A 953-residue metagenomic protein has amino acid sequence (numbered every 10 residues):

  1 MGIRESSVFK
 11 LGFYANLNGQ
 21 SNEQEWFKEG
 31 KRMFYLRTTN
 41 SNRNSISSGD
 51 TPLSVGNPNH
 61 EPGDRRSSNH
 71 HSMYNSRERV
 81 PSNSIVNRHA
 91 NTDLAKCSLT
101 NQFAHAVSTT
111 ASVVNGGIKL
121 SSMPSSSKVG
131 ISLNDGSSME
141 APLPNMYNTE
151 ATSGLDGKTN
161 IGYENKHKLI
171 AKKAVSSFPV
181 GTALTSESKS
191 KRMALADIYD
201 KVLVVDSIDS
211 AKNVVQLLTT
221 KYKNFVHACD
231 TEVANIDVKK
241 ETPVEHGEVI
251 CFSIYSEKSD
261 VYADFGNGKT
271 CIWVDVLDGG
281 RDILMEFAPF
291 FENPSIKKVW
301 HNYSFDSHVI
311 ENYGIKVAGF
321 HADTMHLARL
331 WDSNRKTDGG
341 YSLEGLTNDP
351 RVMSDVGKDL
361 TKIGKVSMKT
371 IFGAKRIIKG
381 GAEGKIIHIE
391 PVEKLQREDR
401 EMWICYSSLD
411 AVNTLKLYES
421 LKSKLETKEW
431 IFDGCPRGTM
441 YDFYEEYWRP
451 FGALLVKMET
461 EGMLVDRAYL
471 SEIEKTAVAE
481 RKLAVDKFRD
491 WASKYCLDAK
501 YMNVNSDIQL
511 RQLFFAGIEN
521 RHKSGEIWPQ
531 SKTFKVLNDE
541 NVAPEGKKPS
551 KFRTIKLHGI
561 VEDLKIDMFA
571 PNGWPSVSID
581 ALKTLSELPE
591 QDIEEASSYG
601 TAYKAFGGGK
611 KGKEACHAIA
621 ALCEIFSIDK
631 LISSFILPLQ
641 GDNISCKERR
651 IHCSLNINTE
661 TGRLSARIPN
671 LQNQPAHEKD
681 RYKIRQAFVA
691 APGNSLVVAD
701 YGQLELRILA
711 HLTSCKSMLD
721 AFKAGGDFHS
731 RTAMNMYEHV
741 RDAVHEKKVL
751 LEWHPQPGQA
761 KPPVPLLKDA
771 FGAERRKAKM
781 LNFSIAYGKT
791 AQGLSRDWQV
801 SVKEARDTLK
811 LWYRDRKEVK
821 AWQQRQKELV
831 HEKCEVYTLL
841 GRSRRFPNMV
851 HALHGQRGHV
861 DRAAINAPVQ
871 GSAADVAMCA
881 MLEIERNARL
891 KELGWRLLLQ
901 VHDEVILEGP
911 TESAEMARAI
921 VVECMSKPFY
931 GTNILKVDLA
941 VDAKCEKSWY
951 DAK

Functional and structural regions predicted by a protein language model:
G2-K191, D197-I208, L217-K240, H246-K953: Conserved catalytic core of nucleotide polymerization and phosphodiester-bond processing enzymes
